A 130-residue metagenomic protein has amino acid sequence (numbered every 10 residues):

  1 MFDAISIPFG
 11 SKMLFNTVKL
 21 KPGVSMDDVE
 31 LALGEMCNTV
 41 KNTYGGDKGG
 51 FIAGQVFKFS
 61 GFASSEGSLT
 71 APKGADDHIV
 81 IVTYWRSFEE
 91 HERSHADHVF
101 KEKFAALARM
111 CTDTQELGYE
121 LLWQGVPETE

Functional and structural regions predicted by a protein language model:
M1-K101, T112-E130: Short S/T/G/P-rich N-terminal loop/turn motif that feeds into the first structured element of a domain
